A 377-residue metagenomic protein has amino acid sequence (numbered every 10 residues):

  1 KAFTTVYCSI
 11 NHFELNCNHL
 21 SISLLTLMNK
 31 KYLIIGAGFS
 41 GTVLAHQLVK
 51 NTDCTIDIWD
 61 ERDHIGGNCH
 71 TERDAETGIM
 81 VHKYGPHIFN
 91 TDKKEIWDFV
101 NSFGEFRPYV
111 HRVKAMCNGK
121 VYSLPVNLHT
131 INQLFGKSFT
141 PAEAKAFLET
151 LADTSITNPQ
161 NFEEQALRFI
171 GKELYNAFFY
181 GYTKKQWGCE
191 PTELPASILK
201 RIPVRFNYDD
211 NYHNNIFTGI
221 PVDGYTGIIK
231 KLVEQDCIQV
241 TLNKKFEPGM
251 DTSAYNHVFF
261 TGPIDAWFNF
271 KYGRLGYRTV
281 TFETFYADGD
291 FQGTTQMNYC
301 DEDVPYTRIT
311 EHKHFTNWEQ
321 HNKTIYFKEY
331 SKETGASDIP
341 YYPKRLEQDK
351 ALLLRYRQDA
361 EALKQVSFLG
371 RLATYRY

Functional and structural regions predicted by a protein language model:
A2-T5, T26: Ala/Thr-enriched low-complexity intrinsically disordered regions
Y32-D57: N-terminal Rossmann-like FAD-binding beta1-loop-alpha1 element of flavoenzymes
V49-R73: Glycine-rich FAD pyrophosphate-binding loop
N51, K244-D359: Mid-domain catalytic core of redox enzymes that form a hydrophobic substrate pocket/lid adjacent to a catalytic redox
T77-D153: Dinucleotide-binding Rossmann-like beta1-alpha1 core, especially the glycine-rich loop that anchors the ADP
N118-S123, L128-H257, T261, F268: Active-site/ligand-binding neighborhood in enzyme catalytic cores
E361-R376: Short FAD-binding loop at a beta-strand-to-alpha-helix junction that anchors the flavin cofactor in diverse
